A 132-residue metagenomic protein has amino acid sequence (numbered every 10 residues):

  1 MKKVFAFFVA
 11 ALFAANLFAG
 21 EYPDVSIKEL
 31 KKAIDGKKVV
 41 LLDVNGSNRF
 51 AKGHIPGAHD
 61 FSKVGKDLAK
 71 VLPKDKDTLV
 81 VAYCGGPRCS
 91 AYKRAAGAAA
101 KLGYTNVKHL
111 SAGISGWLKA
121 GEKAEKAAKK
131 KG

Functional and structural regions predicted by a protein language model:
K2-V4, N16-K28, G36-V39, N48-A82 (+1 more regions): Rhodanese-like catalytic fold shared by cysteine-dependent sulfurtransferases and DSP/PTP-type phosphatases
F5-A10: Sec-dependent N-terminal signal peptides
F13: N-terminal glycine-/charge-rich "phosphate-binding" loop or analogous flexible N-terminal tail
L41-D43: Structural scaffold elements adjacent to functional motifs in cytosolic proteins
